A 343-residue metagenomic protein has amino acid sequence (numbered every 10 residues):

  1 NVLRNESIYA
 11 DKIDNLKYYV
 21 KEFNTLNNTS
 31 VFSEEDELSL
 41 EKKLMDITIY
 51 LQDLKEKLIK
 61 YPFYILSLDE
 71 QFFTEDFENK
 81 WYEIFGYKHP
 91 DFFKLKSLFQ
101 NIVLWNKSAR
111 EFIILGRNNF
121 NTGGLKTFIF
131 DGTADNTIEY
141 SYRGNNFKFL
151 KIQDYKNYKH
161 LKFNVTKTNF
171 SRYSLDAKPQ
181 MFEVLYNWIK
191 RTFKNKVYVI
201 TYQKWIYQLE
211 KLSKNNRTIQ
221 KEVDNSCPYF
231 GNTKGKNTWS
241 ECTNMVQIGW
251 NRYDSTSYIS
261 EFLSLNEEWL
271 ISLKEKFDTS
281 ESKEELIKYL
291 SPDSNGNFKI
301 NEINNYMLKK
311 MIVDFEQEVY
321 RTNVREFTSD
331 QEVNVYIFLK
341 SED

Functional and structural regions predicted by a protein language model:
N1-D343: ASCE RecA-like P-loop NTPase motor cores that couple ATP hydrolysis to mechanical translocation on nucleic acids
